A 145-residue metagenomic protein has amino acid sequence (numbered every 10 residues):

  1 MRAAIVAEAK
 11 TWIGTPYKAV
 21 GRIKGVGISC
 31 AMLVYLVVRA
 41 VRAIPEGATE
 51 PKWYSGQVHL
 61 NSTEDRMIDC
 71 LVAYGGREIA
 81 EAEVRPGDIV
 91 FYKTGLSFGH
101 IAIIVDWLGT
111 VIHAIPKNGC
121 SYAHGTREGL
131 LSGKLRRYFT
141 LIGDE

Functional and structural regions predicted by a protein language model:
M1-G75, E81, P86, K93-G95 (+2 more regions): N-terminal capping segments
T15, G109, R136: A broad, low-specificity signal marking well-ordered, structured residues that form hydrophobic/aromatic
E78-A80, A123-T126: Short, solvent-exposed coil/turn linker segments
P86, W107, K134: Residues that flank catalytic or metal-binding motifs in active/ligand-binding sites
F91-T94, I115: Short leucine-rich amphipathic alpha-helical surface patches
I101-A123: Catalytic Cys-His active-site segments of thiol-dependent hydrolases/isopeptidases
H124-E145: Intrinsically disordered, low-complexity, charged/polar segments
